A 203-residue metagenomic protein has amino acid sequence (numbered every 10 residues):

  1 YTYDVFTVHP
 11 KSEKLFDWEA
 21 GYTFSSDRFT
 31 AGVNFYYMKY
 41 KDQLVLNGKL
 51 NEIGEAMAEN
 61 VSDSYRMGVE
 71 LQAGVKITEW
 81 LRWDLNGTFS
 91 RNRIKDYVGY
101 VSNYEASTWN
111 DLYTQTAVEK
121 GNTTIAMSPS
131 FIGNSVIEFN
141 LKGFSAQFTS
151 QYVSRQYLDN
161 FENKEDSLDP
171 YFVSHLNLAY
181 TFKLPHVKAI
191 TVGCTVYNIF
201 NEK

Functional and structural regions predicted by a protein language model:
Y3-H9, D17, G54-N60, G68 (+2 more regions): Extracellular loop and loop/strand-boundary signature of outer-membrane beta-barrel proteins
F6, F16-A20, M67-L71, F131-S135 (+3 more regions): Hydrophobic, lipid-facing positions within transmembrane beta-strands of outer-membrane proteins
H9-N60, Y65-M67: Membrane-embedded beta-barrel scaffold of Gram-negative outer-membrane proteins
K14, D27, Y65, P129 (+2 more regions): Residue-level preference for beta-strand/loop junctions
R28-A31, W80-W83, G143-Q147, L184-I190: Repeated loop/turn-to-beta-strand initiation elements of outer-membrane beta-barrel proteins
Y37-Y40, E59-N160: Gram-negative outer-membrane beta-barrel transporters
K41, R93, Q151-D159, Y180-K203: C-terminal beta-signal and adjacent terminal beta-strands/loops of Gram-negative outer-membrane beta-barrel proteins
